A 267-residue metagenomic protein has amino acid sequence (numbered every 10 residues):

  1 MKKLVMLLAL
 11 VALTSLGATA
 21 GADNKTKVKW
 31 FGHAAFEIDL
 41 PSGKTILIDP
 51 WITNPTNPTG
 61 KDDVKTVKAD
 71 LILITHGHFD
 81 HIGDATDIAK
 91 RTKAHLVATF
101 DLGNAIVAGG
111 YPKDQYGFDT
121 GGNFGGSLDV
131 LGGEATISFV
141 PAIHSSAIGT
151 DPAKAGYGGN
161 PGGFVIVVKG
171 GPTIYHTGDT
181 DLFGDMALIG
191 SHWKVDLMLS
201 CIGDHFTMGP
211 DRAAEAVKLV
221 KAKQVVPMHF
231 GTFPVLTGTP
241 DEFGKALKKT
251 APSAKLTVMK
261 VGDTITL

Functional and structural regions predicted by a protein language model:
K2-T45, I52-N54, S138-I143, V261-D263: Zn-dependent metallo-beta-lactamase
A22-T26, L40-I46, S127-S138, V167-I174 (+1 more regions): Beta-strand-turn-beta hairpins that frame and shape the catalytic cleft of phosphate-ester-processing enzymes
P41-F79, G83-K90, A98, N104 (+3 more regions): Pre-active-site segment of Zn-dependent metallo-hydrolases
I48-D49, A69-G77, V97-F100, I174-G178 (+3 more regions): Active-site neighborhood of phospho(di)ester-bond hydrolases with catalytic His/Asp-centered motifs
N54-P55, F79-G83, G103-I106, F124-L128 (+5 more regions): Active-site environment of divalent metal-dependent phosphoester hydrolases
G83-T86, V97-F100, I106-Y111, Q115-G126 (+1 more regions): Glycine/small-residue-rich loop that forms an oxyanion/phosphate-binding "nest" at active or ligand-binding sites
V107-L131, A214, K218-L267: Binuclear metal-ion centers of metallo-dependent hydrolases, dominated by the metallo-beta-lactamase
S146-L219: Active-site-proximal loop/helix segments of hydrolase catalytic cores
